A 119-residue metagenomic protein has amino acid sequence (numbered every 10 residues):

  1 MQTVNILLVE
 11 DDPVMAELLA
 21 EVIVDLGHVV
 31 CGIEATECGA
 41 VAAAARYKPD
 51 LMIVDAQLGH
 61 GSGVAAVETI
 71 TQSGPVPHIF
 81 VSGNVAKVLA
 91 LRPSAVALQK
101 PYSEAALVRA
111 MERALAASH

Functional and structural regions predicted by a protein language model:
E10: Conserved acidic carboxylate
P13-G32: Two-component/phosphorelay signaling modules centered on CheY-like receiver
I33-L51: Acidic, metal-coordinating helix/loop segments flanking the phosphotransfer/catalytic sites of two-component signaling
T36, H60-A65: Acidic catalytic/metal-coordinating carboxylates
D55: Active-site residues of response regulator receiver
V64-V76: Short amphipathic alpha-helix used as the core "switch/output" element in two-component signaling
V81-S82: Hydrophobic/aromatic residues positioned on beta-strands within the core alpha/beta folds
Y102-H119: C-terminal output helix
